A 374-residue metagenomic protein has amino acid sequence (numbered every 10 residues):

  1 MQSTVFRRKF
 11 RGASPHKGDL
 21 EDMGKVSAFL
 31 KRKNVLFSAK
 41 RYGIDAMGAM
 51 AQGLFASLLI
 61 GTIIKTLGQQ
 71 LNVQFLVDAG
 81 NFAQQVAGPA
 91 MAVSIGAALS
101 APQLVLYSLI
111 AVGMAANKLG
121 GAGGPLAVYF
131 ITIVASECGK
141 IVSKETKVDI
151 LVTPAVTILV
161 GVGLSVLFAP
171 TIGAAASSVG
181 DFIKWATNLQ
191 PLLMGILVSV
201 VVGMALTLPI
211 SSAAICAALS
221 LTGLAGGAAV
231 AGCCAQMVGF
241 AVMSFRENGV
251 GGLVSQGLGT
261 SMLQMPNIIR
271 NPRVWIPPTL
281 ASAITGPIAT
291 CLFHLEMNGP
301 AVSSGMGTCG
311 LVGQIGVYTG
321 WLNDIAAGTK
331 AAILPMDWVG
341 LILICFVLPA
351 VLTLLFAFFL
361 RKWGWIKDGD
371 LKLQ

Functional and structural regions predicted by a protein language model:
F6-F10, G18-Q374: Pore-lining transmembrane helices
